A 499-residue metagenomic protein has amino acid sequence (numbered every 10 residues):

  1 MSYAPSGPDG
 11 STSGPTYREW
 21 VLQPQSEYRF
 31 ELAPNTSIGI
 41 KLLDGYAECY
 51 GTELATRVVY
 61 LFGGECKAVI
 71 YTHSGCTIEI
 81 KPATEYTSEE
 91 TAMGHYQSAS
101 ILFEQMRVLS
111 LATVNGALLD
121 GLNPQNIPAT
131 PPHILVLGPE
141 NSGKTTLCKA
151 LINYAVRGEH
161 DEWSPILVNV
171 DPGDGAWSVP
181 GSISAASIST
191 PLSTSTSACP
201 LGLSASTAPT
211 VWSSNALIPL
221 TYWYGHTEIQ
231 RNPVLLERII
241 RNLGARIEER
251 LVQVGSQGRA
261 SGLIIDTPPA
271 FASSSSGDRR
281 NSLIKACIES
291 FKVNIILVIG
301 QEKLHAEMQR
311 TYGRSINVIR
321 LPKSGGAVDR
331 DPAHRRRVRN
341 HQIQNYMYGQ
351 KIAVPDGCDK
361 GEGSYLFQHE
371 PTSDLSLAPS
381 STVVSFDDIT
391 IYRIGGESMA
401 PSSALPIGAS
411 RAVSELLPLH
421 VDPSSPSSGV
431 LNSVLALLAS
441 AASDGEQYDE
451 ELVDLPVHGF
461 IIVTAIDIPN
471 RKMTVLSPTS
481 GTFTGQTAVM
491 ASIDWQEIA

Functional and structural regions predicted by a protein language model:
M1-G138, S142, A150-Y154, G158-E159 (+2 more regions): Preference for solvent-exposed, low-hydrophobicity sequence contexts
A117, L137, D161, I166-L263 (+1 more regions): Nucleotide-state-sensitive switch-loop elements of NTP-binding domains
T145: Walker A/P-loop
C148, I240, R280-N281: Amphipathic coiled-coil/heptad-repeat helices and related helical stalk/stem segments that mediate oligomerization
V211, D278, L283, Y448-E450: Short, well-ordered helical secondary-structure segments
R246-I316: Phosphate/Mg2+-binding loops and adjacent switch elements in nucleotide/diphosphate-handling enzyme cores
